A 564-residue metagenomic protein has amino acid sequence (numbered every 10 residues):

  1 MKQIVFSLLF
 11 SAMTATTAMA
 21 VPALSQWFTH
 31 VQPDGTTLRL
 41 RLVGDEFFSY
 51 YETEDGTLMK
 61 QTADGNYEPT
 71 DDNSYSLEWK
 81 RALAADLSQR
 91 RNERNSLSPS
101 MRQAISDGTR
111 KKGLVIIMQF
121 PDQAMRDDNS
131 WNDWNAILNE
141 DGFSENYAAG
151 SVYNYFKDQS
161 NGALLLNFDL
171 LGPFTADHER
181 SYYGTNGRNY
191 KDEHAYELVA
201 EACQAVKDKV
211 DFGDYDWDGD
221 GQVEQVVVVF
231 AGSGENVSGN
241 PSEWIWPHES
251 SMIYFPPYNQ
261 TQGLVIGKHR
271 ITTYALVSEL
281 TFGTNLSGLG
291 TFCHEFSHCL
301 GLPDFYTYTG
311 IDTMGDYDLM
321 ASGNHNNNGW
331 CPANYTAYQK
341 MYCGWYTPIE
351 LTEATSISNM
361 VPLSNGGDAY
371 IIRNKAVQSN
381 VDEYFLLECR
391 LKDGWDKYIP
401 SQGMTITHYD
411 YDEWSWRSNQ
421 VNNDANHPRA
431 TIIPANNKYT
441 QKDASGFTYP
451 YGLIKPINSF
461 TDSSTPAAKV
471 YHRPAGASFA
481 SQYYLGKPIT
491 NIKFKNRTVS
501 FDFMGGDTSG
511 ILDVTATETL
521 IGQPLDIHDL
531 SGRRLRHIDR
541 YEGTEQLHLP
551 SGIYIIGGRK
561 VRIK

Functional and structural regions predicted by a protein language model:
K2-L8: Sec-dependent signal peptide recognition, specifically the positively charged N-region followed immediately by
Q3, M19-D107: N-terminal prosegments of processed precursors
F6, T16-M19, S509-K564: C-terminal outer-membrane/trafficking sorting elements
E93-E140, S181-D192, G232: Fold-level signature of zinc-dependent metallopeptidase catalytic domains
L97-I105, S151-I266: Active-site-proximal segments of metallohydrolase catalytic domains
A124-L164: Active-site-surrounding "flap" and adjacent substrate/cofactor-binding loops of secreted or lumenal enzymes, prototyped
Q225-V227, A231-I399, D410-Y411: Extracellular hydrolytic enzyme modules, especially secreted metalloproteases of the metzincin/thermolysin-like class
S364-D507: Extracellular low-complexity, Gly/Ser/Thr-rich intrinsically disordered linkers and protease-sensitive activation/hinge
